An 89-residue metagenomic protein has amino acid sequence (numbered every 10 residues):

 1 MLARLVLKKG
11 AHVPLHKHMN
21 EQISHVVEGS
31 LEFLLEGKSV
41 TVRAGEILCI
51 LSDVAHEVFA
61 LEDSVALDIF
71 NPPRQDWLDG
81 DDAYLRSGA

Functional and structural regions predicted by a protein language model:
M1, L61-A89: Double-stranded beta-helix
M1-L15: A short glycine-rich, His/Asp/Glu-containing loop-to-beta-strand
L5, S24, L48: Conserved GNAT-family N-acetyltransferase fold
K9, M19, K38, V54 (+2 more regions): A generic "binding-loop/recognition-motif" signal
L15, F33-L34, I50, A55-L61: Short beta-strand His + acidic residue motifs that chelate non-heme Fe in jelly-roll/DSBH and cupin folds
N20-L31, E36: Glycine- and acidic-residue-biased ligand/ion/polar-headgroup-sensing regions
V27-E28, R43-A44, E62: A cytosolic small-molecule/anion-sensing beta-strand core signal
G37-D53: Short acidic-glycine-tyrosine-enriched beta hairpin
